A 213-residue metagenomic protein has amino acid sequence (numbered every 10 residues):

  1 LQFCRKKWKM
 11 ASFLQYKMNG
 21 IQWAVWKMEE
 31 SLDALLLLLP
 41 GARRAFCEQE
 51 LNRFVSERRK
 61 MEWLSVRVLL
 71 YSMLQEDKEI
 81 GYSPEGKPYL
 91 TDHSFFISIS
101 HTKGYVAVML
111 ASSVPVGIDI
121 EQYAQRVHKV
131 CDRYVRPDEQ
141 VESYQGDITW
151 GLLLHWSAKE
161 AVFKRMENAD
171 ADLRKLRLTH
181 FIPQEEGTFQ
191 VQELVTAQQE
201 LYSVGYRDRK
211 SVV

Functional and structural regions predicted by a protein language model:
L1-K9: Short, Lys/Arg-enriched N-terminal segments with co-localized hydrophobic residues within the first ~10-30 amino acids
M10-V213: Core catalytic alpha/beta fold that binds nucleotide/phospho-ligands
